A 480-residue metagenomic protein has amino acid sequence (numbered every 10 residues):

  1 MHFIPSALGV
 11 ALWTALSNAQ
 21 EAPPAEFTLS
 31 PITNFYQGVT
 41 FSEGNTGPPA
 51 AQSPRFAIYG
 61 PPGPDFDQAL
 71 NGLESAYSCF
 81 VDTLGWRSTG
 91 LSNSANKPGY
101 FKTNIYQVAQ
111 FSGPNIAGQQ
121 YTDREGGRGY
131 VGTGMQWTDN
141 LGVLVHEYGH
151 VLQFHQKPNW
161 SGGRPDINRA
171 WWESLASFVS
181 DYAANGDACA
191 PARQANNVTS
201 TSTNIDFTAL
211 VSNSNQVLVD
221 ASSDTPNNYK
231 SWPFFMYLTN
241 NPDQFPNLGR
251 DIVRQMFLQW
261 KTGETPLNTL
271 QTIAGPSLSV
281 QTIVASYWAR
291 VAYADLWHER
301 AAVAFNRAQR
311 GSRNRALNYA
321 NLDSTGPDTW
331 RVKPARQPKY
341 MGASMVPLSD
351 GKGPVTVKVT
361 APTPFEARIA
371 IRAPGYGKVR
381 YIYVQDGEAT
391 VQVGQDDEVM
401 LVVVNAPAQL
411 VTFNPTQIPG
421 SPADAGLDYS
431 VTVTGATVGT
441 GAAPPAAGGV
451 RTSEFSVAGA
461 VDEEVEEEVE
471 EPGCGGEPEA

Functional and structural regions predicted by a protein language model:
M1-A19: Fungal secretory targeting signals
E21-G127, G134-Y148, L152-Q156, W160 (+3 more regions): Zn2+-dependent metallopeptidase catalytic core
D65, A69-A76, N140-Y148, W171-L175 (+4 more regions): Stable alpha-helical elements in mature extracytoplasmic
D82-T103, N159-R169, A188-S200, P246-L270: Surface-exposed patches in mature extracellular/periplasmic domains of secreted proteins
Y106-S112, P165-T225: Post-HExxH zinc-binding segment in Zn-dependent metallohydrolases
R128-N196: Zinc-dependent metallopeptidase catalytic helix centered on the HExxH motif and its immediate flanking segment
D206-A294: Active-site-proximal alpha-helical
K261-E479: Beta/coil-rich, acidic/histidine-enriched accessory regions frequently appended to metallopeptidases
